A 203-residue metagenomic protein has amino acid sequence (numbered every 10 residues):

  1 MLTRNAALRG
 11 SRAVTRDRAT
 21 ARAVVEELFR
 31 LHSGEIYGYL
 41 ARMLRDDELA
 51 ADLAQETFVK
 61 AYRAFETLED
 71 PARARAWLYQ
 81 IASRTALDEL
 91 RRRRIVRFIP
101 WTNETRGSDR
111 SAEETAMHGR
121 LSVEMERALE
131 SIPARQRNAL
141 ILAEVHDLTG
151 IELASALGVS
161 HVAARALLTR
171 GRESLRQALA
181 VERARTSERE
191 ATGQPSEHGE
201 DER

Functional and structural regions predicted by a protein language model:
R4-S11, V96-S122, T149, R189-E202: Internal acidic/polar
V14-G38, E48-A54, Y62: A short, charge-rich alpha-helical start-of-domain segment used by transcription regulators
L31-S33, M43, I141-L148: Short helix-capping/turn signature of helix-turn-helix
S33, Q55-Y62, A72-I95, L168-E173: Σ70-family region 2.3-2.4 aromatic/basic alpha-helix that recognizes the −10 promoter and nucleates DNA melting
E66-E69, Q80-W101, R110, M117-H118 (+1 more regions): Arg/Lys-rich amphipathic alpha helix in sigma70-family domain 2
S83, L87, L157-R185: DNA-recognition helix of helix-turn-helix
E130, A134-N138, H146-A163, Q177: Helix-turn-helix DNA-binding module
